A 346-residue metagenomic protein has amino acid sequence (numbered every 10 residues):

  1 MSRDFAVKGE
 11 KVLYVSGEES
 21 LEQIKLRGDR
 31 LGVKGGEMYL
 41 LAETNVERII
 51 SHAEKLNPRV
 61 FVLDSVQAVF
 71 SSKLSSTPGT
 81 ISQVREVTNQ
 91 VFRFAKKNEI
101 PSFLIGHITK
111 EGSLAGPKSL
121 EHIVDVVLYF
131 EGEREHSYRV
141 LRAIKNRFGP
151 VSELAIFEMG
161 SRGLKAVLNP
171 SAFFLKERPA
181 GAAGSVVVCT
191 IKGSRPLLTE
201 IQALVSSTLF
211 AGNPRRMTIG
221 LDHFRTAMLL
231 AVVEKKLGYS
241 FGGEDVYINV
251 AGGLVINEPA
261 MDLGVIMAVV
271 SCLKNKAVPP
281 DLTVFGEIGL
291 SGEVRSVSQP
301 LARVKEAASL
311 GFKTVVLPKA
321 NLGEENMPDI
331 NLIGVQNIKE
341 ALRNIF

Functional and structural regions predicted by a protein language model:
M1: Hydrophobic positions on the alpha1 helix immediately C-terminal to the Walker A/P-loop
D4-L13: Post-Walker A helix-loop "phosphate-sensing" segment adjacent to the P-loop in P-loop NTPases
G9-E10, K25, D29-Y39, N45-V60 (+2 more regions): Peripheral, non-AAA+ core regions of ATP-driven protein-machinery
Y14-G28: AAA+/P-loop NTPase substrate/partner-engagement loops
